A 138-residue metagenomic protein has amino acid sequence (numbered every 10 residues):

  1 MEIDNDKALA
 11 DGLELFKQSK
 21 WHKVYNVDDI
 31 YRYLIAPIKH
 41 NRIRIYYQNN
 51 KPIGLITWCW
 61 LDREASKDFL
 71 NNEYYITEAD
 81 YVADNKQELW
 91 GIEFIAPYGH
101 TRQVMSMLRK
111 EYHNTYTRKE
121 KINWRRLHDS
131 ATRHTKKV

Functional and structural regions predicted by a protein language model:
M1, Y33-I35, N71-I76: Short, functional N-terminal and low-complexity linear motifs
M1-D29: Short amphipathic alpha-helix that is part of the acyltransferase structural core
I3-D4, R32-A36, Y112-Y116: Short linear motifs in intrinsically disordered
A10-G12, L34-I38, I122: Generic hydrophobic, helix-prone segments enriched in Leu/Val/Ile
W21-I43: Active-site rim helix/loop that mediates acceptor-substrate recognition in acyltransferases
A36-I56: Conserved beta-hairpin
C59-D62: Short, His- and charge-rich active-site/binding loops that engage polyanionic ligands
S66-V138: Acyl-donor binding region in acyl/amide transferases
